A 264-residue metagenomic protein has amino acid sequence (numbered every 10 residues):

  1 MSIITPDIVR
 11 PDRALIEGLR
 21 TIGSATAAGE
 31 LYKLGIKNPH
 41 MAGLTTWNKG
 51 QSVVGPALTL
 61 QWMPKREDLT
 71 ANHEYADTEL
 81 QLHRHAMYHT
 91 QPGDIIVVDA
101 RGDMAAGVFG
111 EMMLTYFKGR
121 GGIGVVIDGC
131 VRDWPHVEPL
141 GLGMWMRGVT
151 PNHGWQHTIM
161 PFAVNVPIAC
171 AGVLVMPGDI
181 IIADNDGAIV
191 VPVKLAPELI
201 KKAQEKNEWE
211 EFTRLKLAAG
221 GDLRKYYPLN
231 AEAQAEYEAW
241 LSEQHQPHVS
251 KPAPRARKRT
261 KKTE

Functional and structural regions predicted by a protein language model:
S2-P177, V190-E264: Feature captures the catalytic cores and cofactor-binding loops of soluble hydro-lyases/lyases that act on carboxylate
I181: C-terminal binding/interaction regions
D184-N185: Short acidic-glycine loop/turn motifs at beta-strand connectors
